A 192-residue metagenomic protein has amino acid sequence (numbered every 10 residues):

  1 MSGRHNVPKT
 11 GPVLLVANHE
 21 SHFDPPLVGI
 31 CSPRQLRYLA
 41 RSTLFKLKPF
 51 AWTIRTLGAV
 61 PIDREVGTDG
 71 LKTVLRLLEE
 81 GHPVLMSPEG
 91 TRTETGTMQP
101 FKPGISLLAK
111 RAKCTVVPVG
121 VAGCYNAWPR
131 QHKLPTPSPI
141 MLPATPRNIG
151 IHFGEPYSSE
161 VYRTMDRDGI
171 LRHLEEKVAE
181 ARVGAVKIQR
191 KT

Functional and structural regions predicted by a protein language model:
M1-G11, K191: N-terminal signal-anchor transmembrane helix
K9-V66, K72: Catalytic core of membrane glycerolipid acyltransferases/transacylases, capturing the structured, soluble-facing
P12-L14, G81-S87, V117: Residue-level preference for the first positions of well-ordered beta-strands
V28, T53, R76, L107-R111: Hydrophobic/aromatic ligand-binding patch that stacks against planar heteroaromatic rings of cofactors or nucleotides
F50, T97-M165: A cross-family acyltransferase "interaction/gating" segment
R55-G58, E80, L134-P137: Short, hinge-like loop/turn segments at secondary-structure boundaries
L77-S106: Catalytic-site beta-strand/loop segments enriched in glycine and acidic/polar residues
